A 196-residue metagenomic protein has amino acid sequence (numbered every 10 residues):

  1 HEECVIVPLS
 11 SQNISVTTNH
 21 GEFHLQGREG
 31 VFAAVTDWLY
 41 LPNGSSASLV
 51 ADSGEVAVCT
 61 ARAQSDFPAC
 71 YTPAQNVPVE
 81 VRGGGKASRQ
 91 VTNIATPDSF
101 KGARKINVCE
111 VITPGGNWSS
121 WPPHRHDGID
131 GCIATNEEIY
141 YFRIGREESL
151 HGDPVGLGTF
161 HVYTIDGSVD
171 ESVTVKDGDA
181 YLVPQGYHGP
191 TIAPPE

Functional and structural regions predicted by a protein language model:
H1, R62-W121, D130: A short, N-terminal "cap"/entry segment at the start of jelly-roll beta-barrel domains of the cupin/DSBH fold
E2-F23, G54, G115-G116, D127-A180 (+2 more regions): Glycine- and acidic-residue-biased ligand/ion/polar-headgroup-sensing regions
V16, L49-A51, F67-P68, W121 (+1 more regions): Short helix/loop capping segments that flank catalytic or ligand/cofactor-binding pockets
E22-T36, G167: A cross-kingdom feature marking solvent-exposed beta-strand/loop segments within repeated, beta-rich binding/scaffold
F32-D52, A61, T174-E196: Conserved metal-binding segment of the jelly-roll/cupin
T36, G44, S53, K105-E110 (+3 more regions): Extracellular structured ligand-interaction cores
W38-Y40, V58, V108-I112, S120 (+3 more regions): Conserved hydrophobic/aromatic beta-strand scaffold that supports enzyme active sites
